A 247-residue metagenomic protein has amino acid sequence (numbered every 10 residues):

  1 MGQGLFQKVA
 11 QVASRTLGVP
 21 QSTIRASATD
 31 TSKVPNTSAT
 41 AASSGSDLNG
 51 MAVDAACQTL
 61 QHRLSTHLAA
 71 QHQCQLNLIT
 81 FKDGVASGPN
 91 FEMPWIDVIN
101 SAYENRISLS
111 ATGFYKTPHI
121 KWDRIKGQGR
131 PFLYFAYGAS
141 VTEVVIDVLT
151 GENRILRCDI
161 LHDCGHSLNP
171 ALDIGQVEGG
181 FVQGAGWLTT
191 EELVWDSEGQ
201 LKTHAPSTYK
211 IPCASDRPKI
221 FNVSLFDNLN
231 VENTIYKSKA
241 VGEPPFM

Functional and structural regions predicted by a protein language model:
M1-Q3, Y134: Conserved beta-alpha junction segments in alpha/beta enzyme cores
F6-Q7: Conserved strand-to-helix beginnings and helix N-cap segments that scaffold or border functional pockets
Q11-M247: C-terminal catalytic domains of large/alpha subunits in multi-subunit enzymes
